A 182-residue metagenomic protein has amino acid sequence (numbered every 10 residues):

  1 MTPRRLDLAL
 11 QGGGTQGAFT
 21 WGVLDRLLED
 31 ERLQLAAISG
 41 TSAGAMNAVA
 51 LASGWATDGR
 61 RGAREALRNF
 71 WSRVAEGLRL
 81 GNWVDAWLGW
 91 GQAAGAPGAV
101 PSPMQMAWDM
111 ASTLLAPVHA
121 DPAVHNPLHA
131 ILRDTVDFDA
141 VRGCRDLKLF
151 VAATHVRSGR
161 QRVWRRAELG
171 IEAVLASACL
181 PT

Functional and structural regions predicted by a protein language model:
M1-S39, V49-T182: Patatin-like phospholipase
G40, G44: Gly/Ala-rich beta-loop-alpha elbow adjacent to hydrolase catalytic centers
